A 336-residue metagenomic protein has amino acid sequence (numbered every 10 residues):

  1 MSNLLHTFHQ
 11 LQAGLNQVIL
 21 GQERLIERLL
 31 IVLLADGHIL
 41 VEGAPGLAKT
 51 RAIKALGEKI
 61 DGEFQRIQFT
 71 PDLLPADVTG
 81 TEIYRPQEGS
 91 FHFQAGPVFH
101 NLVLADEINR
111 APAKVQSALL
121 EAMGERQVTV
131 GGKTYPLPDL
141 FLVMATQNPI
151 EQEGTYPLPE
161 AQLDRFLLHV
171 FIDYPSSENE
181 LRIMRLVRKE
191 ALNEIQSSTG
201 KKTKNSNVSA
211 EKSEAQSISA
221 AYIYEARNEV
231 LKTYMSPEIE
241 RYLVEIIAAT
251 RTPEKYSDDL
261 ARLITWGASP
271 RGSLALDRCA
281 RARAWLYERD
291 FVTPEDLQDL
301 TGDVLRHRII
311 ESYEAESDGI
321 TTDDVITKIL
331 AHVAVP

Functional and structural regions predicted by a protein language model:
S2-L47: Pre-Walker A (pre-P-loop) alpha-helix and adjacent loop at the N terminus of AAA/AAA+ ATPase modules, a conserved
R28-I31, Y84-L104: Conserved alpha-helical scaffold flanking the Walker A/P-loop in AAA+ ATPase domains
L33-T70: Walker A/P-loop
G37-I39, E63, F99-V103, E125-V128 (+3 more regions): Loop/turn-to-beta-strand initiation segments
G43, D106-E107, A118: Walker B catalytic acidic pair
A44, V78, T146: P-loop (Walker A) phosphate-binding loop of NTP-binding proteins
R85-S90, A111, V115, M123-A220 (+2 more regions): Canonical AAA+ ATPase core
R251-P336: C-terminal engagement/docking regions of AAA+ P-loop ATPases
